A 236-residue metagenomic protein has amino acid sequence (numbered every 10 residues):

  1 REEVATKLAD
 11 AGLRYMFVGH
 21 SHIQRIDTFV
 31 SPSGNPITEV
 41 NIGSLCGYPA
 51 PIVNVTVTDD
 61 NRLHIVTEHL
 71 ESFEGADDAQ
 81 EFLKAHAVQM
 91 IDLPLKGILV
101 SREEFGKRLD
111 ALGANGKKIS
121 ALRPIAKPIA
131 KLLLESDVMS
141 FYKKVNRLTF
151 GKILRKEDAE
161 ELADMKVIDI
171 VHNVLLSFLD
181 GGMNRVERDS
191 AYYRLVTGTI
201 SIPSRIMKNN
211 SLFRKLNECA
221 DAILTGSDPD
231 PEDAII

Functional and structural regions predicted by a protein language model:
R1-H69: Conserved beta-sheet core of the metallophosphoesterase superfamily
F73-E74: Beta-sheet-rich non-transmembrane sensory/scaffold domains
D77-I236: Non-catalytic terminal accessory segments
